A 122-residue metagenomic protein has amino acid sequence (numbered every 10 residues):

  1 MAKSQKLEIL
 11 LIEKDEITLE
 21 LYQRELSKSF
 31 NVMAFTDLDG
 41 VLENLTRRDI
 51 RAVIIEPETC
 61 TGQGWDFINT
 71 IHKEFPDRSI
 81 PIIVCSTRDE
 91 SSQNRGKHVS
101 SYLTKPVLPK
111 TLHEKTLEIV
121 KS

Functional and structural regions predicted by a protein language model:
K6-I17, Y22, V53, I71: Conserved acidic segment of CheY-like receiver
D15-A34, L38-G40: Two-component/phosphorelay signaling modules centered on CheY-like receiver
A34-A52: Acidic, metal-coordinating helix/loop segments flanking the phosphotransfer/catalytic sites of two-component signaling
R51-F75: Conserved phosphotransfer microenvironments
D66, T87-K105, E114: Alpha4 helix (beta4-alpha4-beta5 surface) of REC/receiver domains from two-component response regulators
R78-D89: A short, hydrophobic beta-strand element within the central beta-sheet of small alpha/beta folds
V107-V120: C-terminal output helix
